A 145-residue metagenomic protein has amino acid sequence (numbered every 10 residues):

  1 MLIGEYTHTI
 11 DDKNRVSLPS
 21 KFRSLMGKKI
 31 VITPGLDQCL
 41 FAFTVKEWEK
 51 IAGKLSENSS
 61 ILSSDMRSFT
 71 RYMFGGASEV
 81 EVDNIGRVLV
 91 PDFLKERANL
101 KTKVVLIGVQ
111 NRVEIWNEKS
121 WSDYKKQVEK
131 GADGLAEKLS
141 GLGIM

Functional and structural regions predicted by a protein language model:
M1-H8, D12, K21-V80, N84 (+1 more regions): Flexible "stalk/tail and boundary" regions
